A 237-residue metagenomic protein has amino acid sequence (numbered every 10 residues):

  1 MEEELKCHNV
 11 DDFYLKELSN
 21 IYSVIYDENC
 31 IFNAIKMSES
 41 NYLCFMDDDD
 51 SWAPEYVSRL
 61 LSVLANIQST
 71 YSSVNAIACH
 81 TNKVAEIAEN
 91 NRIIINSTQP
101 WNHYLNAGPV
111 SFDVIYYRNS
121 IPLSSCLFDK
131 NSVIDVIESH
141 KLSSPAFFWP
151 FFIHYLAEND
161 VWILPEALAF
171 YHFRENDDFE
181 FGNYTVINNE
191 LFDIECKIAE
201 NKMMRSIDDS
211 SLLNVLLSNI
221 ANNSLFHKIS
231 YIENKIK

Functional and structural regions predicted by a protein language model:
M1-N189: Nucleotide-sugar donor-binding/catalytic module of glycosyltransferases that assemble extracellular/cell-envelope
C7, R92, N131, M203 (+2 more regions): N-terminal cationic leader/targeting segments used for protein routing and processing
E55, A88, I198-N201, S224 (+1 more regions): General helical secondary-structure elements
Y171-R174, F181-L212: Catalytic core of nucleotide-sugar-dependent glycosyltransferases
S210, N214-K237: Heptad-repeat coiled-coil amphipathic alpha-helices that mediate oligomerization/assembly
